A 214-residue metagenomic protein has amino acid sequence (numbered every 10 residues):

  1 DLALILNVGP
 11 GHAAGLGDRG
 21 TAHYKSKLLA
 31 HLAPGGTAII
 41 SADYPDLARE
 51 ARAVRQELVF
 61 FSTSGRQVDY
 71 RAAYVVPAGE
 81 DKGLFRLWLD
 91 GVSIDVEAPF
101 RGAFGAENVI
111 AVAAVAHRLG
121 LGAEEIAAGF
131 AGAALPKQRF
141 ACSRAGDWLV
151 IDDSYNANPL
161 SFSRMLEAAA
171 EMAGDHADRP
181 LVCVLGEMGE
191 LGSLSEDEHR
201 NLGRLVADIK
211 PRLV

Functional and structural regions predicted by a protein language model:
D1-L149, G174, D178-R179, R204-A207 (+1 more regions): Acidic, Mg2+-coordinating active-site environments of NTP-dependent enzymes
L135-Q138, S154-F162, L166-V214: Active-site beta-alpha connecting loops in nucleotide-dependent enzymes
